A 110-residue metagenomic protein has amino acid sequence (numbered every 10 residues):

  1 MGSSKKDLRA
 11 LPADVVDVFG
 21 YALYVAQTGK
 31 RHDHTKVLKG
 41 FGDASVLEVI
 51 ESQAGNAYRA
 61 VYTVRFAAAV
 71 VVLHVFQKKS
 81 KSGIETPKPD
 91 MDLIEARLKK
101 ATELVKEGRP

Functional and structural regions predicted by a protein language model:
M1-A57, F66-A69, K78-P110: Basic, Lys/Arg-enriched alpha-helical interface segments
A60-Y62: Hydrophobic/aromatic beta-strand elements that line small-molecule binding cavities or substrate pockets in beta-rich
